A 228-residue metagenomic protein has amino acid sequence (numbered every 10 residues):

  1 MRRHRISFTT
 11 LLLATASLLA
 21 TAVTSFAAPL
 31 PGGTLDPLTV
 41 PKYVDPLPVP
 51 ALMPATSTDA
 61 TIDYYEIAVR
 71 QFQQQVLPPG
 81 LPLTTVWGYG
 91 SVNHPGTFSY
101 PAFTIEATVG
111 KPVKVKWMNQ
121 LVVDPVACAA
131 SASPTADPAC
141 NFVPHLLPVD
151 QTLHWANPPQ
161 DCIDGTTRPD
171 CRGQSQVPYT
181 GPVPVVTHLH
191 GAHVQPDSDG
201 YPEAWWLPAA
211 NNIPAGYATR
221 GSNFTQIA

Functional and structural regions predicted by a protein language model:
M1-L12: Bacterial N-terminal signal peptides that target proteins for export
T10-A22: Bacterial N-terminal signal peptides
S25-H188, H193-I227: N-terminal, post-signal-peptide metal-ligating segments of extracellular/periplasmic oxidoreductases, dominated by
